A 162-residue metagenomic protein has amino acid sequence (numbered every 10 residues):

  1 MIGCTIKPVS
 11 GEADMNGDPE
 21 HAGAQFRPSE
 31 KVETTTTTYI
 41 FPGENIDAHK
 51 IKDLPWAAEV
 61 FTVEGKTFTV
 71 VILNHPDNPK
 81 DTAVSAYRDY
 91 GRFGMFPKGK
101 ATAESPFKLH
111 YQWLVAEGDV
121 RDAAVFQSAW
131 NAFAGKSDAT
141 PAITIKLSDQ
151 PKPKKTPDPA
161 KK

Functional and structural regions predicted by a protein language model:
M1-G17: Acidic, contiguous internal or C-terminal segments within carbohydrate-active enzymes that form a structured patch used
M1-T5, Q25-R27, K108-Q112: Residues within well-ordered beta-strands of beta-sheet-rich folds
T5-V9, S29, E104, L114-A116: Solvent-exposed residues in well-ordered beta-strands and their adjoining turns, especially edge/terminal strands
G11-A13, T35, G118-D122: Intrinsically disordered, low-complexity acidic/polar segments
G17-K100: Trp/Gly-enriched beta-strand surface patches
F41-K50, D122, K146-S148, D158: Serine/threonine-rich low-complexity intrinsically disordered regions
F68-K154: Beta-strand-rich recognition/accessory modules
K154-K162: Long, low-complexity, intrinsically disordered segments
